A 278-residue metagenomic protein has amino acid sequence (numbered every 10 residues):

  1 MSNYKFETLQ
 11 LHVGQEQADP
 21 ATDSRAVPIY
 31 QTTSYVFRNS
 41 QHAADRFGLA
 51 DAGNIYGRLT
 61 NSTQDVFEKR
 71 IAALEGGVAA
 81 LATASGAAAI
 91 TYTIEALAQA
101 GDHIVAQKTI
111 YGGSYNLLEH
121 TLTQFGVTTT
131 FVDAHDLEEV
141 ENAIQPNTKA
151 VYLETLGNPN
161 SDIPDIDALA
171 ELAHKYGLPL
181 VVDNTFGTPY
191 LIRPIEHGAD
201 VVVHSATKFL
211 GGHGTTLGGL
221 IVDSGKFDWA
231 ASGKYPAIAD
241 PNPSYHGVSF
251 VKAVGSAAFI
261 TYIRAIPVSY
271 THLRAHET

Functional and structural regions predicted by a protein language model:
S2-N61, K69-R70: N-terminal "arm"/small-domain region of PLP-dependent enzymes with the aminotransferase-like
L11, E196, T215-G225: Short beta-strand-to-turn element immediately C-terminal to the catalytic PLP-Schiff-base lysine in fold type I
N39-T91, G113-H120: Conserved N-terminal alpha-helix of the aminotransferase class I/II PLP-enzyme fold
A96-S114, V132-D133: Conserved PLP-anchoring active-site segment centered on the Schiff-base-forming lysine
N116-L156, N160-A168: PLP-dependent aminotransferase-class I/II
L156-P179, G187-R193: Active-site core of PLP-dependent enzymes with the aminotransferase class I/II
H204-L217, G225-S244, S269-Y270: Active-site PLP-lysine loop of aminotransferase-like
T271-T278: Conserved small/polar residues in nucleotide/adenosyl-binding loops
